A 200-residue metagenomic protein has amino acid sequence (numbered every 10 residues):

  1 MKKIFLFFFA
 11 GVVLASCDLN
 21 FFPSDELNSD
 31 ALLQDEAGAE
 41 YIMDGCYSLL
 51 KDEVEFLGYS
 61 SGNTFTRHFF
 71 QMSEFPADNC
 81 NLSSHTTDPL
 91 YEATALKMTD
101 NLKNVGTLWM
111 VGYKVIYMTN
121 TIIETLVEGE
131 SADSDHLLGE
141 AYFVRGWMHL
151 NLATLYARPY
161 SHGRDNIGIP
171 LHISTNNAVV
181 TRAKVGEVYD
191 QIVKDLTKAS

Functional and structural regions predicted by a protein language model:
M1-L27: Bacterial Sec-dependent N-terminal signal peptides
C17-T66: Membrane-proximal, proline-rich intrinsically disordered regions
E36-A37, D52, T64-D100, W109 (+1 more regions): A structural signal for short, hydrophobic/glycine-enriched beta-strand patches
M43, I116-T119, Y189, L196: Inward-facing hydrophobic residues that define packing positions of alpha-helical scaffold repeats
D52-F56, M148-P159: Secretory-pathway/luminal and periplasmic proteins that interact with or process carbohydrate-rich
S84-L155, A178, A183-G186, S200: Conserved, well-structured interaction surfaces
L155-K194: Short coil/linker segments at helix-helix boundaries
